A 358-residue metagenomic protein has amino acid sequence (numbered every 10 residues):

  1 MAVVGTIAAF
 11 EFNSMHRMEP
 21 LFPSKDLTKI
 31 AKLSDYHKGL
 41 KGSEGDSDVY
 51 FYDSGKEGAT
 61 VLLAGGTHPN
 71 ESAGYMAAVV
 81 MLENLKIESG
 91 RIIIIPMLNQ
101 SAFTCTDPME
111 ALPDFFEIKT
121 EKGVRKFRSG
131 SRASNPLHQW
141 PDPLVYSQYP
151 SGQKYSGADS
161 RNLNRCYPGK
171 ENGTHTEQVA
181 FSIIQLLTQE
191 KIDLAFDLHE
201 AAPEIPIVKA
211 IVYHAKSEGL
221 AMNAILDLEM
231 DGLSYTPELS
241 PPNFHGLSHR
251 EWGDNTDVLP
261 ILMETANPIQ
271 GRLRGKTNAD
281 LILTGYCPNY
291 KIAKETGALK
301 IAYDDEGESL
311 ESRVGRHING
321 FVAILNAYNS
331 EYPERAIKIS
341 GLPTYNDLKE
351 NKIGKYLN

Functional and structural regions predicted by a protein language model:
M1-F51, L62, N84, H175-S182 (+3 more regions): C-terminal accessory segments enriched in acidic
D53-G55, G152-G157, W252-N255: Short glycine/proline-enriched loop/turn "hinge" motifs that connect secondary-structure elements and lie
E57-G65: Acidic/histidine-rich, surface-exposed loop or edge segments in extracytoplasmic proteins
A59, Y75-V80, P96: N-terminal, well-ordered alpha-helical segments
A64-H68, Y167-G173, G307-S309: Second-shell loop/turn segments in exported
H68-M76: Di-metal (Zn2+ and/or Mg2+/Mn2+) metal-binding site signature of metallo-dependent hydrolases with the MBL/beta-CASP
S72-A73, E88-L226: Active-site/substrate-binding loop(s) of hydrolase catalytic cores
A77-G90: A short, Lys/Arg-enriched amphipathic alpha-helix followed by its capping loop at the start of a domain
